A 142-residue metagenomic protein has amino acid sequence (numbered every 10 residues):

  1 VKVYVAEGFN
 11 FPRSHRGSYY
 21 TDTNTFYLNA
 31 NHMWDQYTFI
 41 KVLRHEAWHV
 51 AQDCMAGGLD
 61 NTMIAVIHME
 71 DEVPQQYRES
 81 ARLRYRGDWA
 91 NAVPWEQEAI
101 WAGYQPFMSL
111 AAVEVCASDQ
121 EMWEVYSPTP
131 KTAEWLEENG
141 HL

Functional and structural regions predicted by a protein language model:
V1, F9, N61-L142: Metalloprotease/metallohydrolase-associated module, dominated by Zn2+-dependent proteases
V1-D22, W34: Auxiliary, metal-adjacent structural segments of Zn-dependent hydrolase domains
E7-F9, A30-H32, C54-A56: A mature extracytoplasmic/lumenal domain signature
R16-T25, V73-S80: Short alpha-helical hairpin
T25-L43: Short pre-active-site segment immediately N-terminal to the catalytic Zn-binding motif
I40, R44, W48, I100-F107: Non-transmembrane alpha-helical segments in soluble domains of secreted/periplasmic/extracellular proteins
A47-A65: Catalytic Zn2+-binding segment of zinc metalloproteases
